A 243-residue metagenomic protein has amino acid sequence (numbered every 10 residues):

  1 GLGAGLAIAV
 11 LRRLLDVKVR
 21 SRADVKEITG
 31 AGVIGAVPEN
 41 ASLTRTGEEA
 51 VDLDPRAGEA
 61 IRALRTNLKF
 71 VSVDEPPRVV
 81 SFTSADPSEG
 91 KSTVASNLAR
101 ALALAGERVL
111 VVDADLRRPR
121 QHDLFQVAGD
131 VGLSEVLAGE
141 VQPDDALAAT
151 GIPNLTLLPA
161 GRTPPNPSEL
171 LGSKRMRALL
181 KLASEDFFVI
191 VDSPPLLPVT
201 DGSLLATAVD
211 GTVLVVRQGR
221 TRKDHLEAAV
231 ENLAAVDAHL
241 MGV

Functional and structural regions predicted by a protein language model:
G1-L110, A114-S134, E140-D145, P164-K174 (+1 more regions): Short boundary/hinge segments that flank catalytic cores
I28-V33, T207-L214: Gly/Ser-rich helix-loop-strand patches that form or flank binding pockets for ribonucleotide-derived cofactors
E107-R108, P153-T156, S184-V191, H239: Loop/turn-to-beta-strand initiation segments
V141-T163, K181-L182: Switch I (G2) and immediately adjacent beta-strands of P-loop GTPase domains
G161-T200, A206: Phosphate-binding/switch loop-helix module in NTP-utilizing enzymes
F188, G211-L214, G242: Well-ordered beta-strand positions
S193-P198, V209-E227: Conserved Switch II/interswitch segment of TRAFAC-class P-loop GTPases
